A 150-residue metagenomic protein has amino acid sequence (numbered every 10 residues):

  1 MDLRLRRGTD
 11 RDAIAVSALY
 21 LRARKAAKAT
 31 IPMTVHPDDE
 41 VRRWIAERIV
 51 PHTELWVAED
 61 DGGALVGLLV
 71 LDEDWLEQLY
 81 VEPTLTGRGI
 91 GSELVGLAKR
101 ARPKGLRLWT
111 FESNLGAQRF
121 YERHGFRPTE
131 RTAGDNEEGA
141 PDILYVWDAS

Functional and structural regions predicted by a protein language model:
R4-A18: A short beta-loop-alpha structural element at the N-terminal edge of CoA-dependent acyl/N-acetyltransferase catalytic
S17-A46: Conserved GNAT-fold acetyl-CoA-binding loop/helix
A46-V57, W75: A short helix-loop-beta-strand connector motif used in the catalytic cores of GNAT acetyltransferases and, in some
V57, G63-Y80: Conserved beta-strand in the GNAT
L85, G89-L97: Conserved acetyl-CoA pyrophosphate-binding loop and the N-cap/start of the following alpha-helix in GNAT-like
A101-S113: Conserved GNAT acetyl-CoA-binding A-motif
R107-T110, R127-L144: Conserved catalytic-core motifs of GNAT/GCN5-like acyltransferases
Y121, F126: Conserved active-site tyrosine of GNAT-family acetyltransferases
